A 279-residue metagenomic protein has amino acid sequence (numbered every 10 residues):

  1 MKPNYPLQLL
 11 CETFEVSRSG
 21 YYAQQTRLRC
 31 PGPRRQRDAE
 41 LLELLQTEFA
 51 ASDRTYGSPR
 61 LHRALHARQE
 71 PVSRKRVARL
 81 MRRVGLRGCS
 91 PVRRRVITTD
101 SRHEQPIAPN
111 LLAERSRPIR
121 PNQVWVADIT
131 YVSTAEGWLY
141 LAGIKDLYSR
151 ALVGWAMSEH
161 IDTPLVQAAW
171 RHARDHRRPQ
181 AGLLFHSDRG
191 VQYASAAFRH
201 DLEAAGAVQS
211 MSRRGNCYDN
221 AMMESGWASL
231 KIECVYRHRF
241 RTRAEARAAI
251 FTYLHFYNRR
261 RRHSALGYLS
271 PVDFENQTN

Functional and structural regions predicted by a protein language model:
M1-N279: Charged DNA-binding/catalytic regions of mobile-element recombinases
